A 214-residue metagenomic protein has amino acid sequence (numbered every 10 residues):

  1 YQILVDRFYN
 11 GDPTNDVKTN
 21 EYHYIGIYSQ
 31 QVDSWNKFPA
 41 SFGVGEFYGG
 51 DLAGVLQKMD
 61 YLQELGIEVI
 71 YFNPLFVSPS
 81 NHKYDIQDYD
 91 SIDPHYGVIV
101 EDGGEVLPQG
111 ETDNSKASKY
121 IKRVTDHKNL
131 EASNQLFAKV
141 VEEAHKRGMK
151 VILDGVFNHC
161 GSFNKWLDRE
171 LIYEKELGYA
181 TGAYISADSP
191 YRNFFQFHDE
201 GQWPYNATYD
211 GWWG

Functional and structural regions predicted by a protein language model:
Y1: GGW-centered surface loops in extracellular recognition modules
D6-E68, P74-G214: Substrate-binding/active-site clefts of carbohydrate-active enzymes
